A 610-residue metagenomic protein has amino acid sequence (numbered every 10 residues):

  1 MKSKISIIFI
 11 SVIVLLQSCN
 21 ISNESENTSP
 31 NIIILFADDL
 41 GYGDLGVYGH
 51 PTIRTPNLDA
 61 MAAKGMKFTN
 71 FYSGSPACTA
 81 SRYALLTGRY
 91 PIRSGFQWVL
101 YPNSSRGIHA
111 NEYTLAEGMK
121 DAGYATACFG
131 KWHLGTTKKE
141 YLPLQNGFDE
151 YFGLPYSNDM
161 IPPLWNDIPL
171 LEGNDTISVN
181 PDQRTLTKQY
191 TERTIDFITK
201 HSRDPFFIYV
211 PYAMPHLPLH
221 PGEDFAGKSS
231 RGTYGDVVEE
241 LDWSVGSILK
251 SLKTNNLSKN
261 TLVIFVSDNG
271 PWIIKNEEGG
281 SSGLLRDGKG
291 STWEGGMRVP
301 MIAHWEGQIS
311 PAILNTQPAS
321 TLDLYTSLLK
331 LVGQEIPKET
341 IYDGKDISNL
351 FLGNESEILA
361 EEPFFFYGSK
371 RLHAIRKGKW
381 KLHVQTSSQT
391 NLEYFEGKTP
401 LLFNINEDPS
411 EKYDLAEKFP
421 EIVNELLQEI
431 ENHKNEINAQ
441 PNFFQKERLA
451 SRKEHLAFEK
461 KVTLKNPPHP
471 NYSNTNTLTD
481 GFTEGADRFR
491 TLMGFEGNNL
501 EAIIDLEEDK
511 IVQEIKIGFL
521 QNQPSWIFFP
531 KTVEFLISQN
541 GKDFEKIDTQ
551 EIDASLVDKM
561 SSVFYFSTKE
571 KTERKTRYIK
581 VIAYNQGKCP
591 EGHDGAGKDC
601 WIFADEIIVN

Functional and structural regions predicted by a protein language model:
K2-S6, C19-L401, E407-N435, Q440-K446: Formylglycine-dependent sulfatase
I7-Q17: Bacterial N-terminal signal peptides
S25-E26, N474, N610: Mature N-terminal, pre-catalytic/accessory segment of carbohydrate-active enzymes
L186, L241, A486-L500, A554-M560: Extracellular beta-rich ligand/substrate-recognition surface
S451-T483: Predominantly extracellular/luminal regions of secreted and cell-surface proteins, especially disulfide-bonded
T483-D548, Y565-N610: Aromatic, loop-rich ligand-recognition surfaces of beta-strand-rich domains
K546-L556: Solvent-exposed serine/threonine-rich low-complexity stretches and specific carbohydrate-binding patches
